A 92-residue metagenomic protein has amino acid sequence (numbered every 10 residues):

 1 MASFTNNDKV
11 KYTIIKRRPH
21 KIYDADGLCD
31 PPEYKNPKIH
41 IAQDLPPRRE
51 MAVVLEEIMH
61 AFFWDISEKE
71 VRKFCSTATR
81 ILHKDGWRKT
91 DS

Functional and structural regions predicted by a protein language model:
A2-R48, W64-L82: Active-site scaffold of zinc-dependent metalloenzymes
A52-A61: Active-site recognition of the HExxH zinc-binding catalytic motif
H83-S92: Short, positively charged interaction helices/loops
